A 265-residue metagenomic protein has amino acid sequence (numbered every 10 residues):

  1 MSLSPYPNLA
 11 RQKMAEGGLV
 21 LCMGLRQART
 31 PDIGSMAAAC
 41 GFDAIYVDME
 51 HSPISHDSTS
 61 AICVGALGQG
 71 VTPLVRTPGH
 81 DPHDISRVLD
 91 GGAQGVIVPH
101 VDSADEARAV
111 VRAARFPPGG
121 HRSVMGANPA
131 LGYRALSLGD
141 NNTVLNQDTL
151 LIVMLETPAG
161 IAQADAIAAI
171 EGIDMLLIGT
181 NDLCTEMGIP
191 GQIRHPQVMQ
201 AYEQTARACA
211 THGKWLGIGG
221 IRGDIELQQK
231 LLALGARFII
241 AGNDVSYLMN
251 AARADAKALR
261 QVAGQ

Functional and structural regions predicted by a protein language model:
M1-Q265: Expand to "…catalyze enediolate/carbanion chemistry for C-C bond making/breaking, isomerization, decarboxylation
